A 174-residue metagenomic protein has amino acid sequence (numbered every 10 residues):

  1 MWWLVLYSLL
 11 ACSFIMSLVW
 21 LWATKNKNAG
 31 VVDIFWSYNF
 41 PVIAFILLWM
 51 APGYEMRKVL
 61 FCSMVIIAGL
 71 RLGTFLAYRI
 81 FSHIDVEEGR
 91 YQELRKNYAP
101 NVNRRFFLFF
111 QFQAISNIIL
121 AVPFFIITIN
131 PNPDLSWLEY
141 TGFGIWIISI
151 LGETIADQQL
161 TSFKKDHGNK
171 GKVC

Functional and structural regions predicted by a protein language model:
M1-C174: Membrane-anchoring alpha-helices and their flanking helix-loop junctions
